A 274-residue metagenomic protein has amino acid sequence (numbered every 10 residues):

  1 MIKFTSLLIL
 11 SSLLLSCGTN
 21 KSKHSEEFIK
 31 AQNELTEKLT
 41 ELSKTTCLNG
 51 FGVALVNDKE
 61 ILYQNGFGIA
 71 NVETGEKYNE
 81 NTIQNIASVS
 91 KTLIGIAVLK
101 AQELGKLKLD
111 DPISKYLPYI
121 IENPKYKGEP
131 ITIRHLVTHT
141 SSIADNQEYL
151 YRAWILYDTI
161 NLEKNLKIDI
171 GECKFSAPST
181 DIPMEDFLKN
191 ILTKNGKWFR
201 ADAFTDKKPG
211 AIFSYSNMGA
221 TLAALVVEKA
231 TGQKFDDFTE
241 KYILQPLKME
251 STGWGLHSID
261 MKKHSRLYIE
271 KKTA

Functional and structural regions predicted by a protein language model:
M1-L8: Sec-dependent signal peptide recognition, specifically the positively charged N-region followed immediately by
L15-S16: C-terminal motif of bacterial Sec signal peptides marking the signal peptidase cleavage site
N20-K30: Short, low-complexity, disordered segments immediately C-terminal to signal peptides in bacterial exported proteins
F28, N85-S90, Y126, I212-S216: Aromatic-acidic/polar surface patches that form glycan- and anion
F28-Q84, K108, T193-D206: Short, conserved catalytic-motif segment at the N-terminal edge
N33-L39, V53, K59, I83-D110 (+1 more regions): Active-site SXXK
L109-P124, P246-L247: Short, glycine/proline-biased beta-turn/loop segments that scaffold the active-site neighborhood
K125-A274: Short, surface-exposed loop or secondary-structure junction motifs that flank catalytic or metal-binding residues
